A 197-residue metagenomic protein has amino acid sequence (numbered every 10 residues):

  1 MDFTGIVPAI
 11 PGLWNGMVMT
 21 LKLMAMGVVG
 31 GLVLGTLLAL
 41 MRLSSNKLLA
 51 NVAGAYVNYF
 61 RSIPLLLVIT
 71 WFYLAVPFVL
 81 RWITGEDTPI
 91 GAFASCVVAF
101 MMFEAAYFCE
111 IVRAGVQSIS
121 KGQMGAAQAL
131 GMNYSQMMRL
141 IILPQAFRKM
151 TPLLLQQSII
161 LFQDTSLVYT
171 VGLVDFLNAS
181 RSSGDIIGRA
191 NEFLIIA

Functional and structural regions predicted by a protein language model:
M1-A197: Transmembrane alpha-helices and adjacent helix-loop boundaries
